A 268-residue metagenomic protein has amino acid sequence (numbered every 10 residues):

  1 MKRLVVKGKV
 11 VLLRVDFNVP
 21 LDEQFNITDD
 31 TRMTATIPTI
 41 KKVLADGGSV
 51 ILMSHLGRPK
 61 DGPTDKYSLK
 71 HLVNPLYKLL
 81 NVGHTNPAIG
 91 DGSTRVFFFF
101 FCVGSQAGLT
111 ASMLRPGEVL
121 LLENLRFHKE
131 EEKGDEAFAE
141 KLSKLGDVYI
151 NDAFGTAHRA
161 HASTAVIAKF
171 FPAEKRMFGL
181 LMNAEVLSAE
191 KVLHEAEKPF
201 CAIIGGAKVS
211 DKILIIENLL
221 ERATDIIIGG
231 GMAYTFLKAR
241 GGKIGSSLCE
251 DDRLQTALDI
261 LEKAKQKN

Functional and structural regions predicted by a protein language model:
M1-N268: Active-site loop-to-helix "anion-binding N-cap" substructures in soluble metabolic enzymes
